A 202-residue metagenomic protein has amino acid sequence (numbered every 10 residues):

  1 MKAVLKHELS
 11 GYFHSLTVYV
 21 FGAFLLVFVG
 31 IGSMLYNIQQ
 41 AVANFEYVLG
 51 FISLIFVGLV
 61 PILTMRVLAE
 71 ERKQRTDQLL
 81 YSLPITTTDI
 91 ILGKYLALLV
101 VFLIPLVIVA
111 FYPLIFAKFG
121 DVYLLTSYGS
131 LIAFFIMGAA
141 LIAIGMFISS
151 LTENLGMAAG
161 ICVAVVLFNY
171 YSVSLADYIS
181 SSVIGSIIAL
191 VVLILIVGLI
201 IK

Functional and structural regions predicted by a protein language model:
M1-E70, I200-K202: Hydrophobic alpha-helical transmembrane segments
K2-K6, T88, L92, L96 (+2 more regions): Alpha-helical membrane-protein architecture signal
H7, G11, E70, S82 (+3 more regions): Transmembrane helix-loop junction
Y19, T88, L155-G156: Residues that define the loop-to-transmembrane-helix transition and helix capping in multi-pass membrane transporters
V29-Y36, Q40-I55, A97-C162, Y170 (+1 more regions): Secretory targeting signals
L35, L155-K202: Transmembrane helix segments
F56-L63, G138-A143, L190-L199: Hydrophobic cores of alpha-helical transmembrane segments in multi-pass inner/ER membrane proteins, independent
V67-A97: Helix-loop-helix units of permease transmembrane domains in multi-pass membrane transporters, especially ABC
